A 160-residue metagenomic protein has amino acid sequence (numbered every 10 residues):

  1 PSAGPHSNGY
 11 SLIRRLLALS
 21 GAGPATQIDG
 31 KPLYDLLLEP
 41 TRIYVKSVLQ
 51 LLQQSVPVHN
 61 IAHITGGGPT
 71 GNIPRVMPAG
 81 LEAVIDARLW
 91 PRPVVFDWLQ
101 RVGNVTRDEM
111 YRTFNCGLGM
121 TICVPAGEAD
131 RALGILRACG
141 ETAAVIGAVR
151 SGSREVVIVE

Functional and structural regions predicted by a protein language model:
P1-Y34, T70: Short, acidic (Asp/Glu-rich) active-site segment that either coordinates a divalent metal cofactor
P24-L38, R42-E160: Glycine-/charge-enriched secondary-structure boundary and capping motifs
